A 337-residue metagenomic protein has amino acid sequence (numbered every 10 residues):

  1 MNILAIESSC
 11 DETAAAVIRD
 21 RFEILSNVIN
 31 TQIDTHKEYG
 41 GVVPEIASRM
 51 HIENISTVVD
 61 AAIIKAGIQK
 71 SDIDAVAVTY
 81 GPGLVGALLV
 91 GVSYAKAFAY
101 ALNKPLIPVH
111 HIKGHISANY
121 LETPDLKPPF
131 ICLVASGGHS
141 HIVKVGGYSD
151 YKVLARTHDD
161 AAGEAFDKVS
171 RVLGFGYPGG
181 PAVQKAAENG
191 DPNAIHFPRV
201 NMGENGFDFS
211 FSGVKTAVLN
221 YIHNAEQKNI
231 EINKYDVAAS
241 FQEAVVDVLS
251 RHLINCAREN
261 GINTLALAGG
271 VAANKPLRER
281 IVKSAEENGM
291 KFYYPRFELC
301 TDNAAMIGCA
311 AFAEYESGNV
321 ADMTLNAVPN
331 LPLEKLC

Functional and structural regions predicted by a protein language model:
M1, V109-I131, A310: Conserved phosphate-binding catalytic cores of ATP/NTP-utilizing and phosphoryl-transfer enzymes
N2-P82, H111, H115: N-terminal beta-alpha supersecondary unit
T13-R19, C132, S140-K144: Short beta-strand scaffold segments in enzyme catalytic cores
V78-K104, K275-S284: Short Gly/Thr/Asp-enriched flexible loops that form oxyanion-binding sites at enzyme active sites
P108-V109, L265, V282-M306: Conserved phosphate-binding/catalytic loops in two-lobed NTP-binding clefts
H115, P295-L333: Glycine-rich phosphate-binding/hydrolytic loop that grips phosphoryl groups
P124, G147-D191, K215-A225: Glycine-rich phosphate-binding loop plus the immediately following alpha-helix
K185-L265, N274-N288, Y315-G318, K335: A contiguous, well-structured pocket-lining segment that forms one wall/lid of small-molecule binding clefts in soluble
